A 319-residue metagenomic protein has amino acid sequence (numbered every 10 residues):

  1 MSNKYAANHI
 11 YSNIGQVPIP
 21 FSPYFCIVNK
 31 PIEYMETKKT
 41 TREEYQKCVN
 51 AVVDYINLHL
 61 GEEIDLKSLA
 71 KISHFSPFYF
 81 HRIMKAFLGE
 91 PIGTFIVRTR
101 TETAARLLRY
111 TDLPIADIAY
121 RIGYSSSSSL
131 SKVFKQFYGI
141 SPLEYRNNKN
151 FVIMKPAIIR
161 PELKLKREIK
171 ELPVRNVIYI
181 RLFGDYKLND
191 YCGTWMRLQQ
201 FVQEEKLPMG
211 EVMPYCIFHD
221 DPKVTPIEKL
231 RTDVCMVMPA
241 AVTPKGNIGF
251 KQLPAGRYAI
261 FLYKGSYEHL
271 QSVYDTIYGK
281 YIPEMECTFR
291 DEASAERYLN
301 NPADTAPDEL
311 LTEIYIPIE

Functional and structural regions predicted by a protein language model:
M1-Y34: N-terminal amphipathic/basic-hydrophobic helices that include classical n-h-c signal peptides and signal-anchor
F21-A51, E90-P91, V97-R98: Short, Lys/Arg-enriched, Trp-marked, Pro/Gly-tolerant hinge/linker segments that flank
T37, D54, F78, I83-A86 (+4 more regions): A solvent-exposed interaction/effector surface
T37-E44, V53-L58, A70-K71, Y79: Recognition helices and adjacent regulatory flanks at domain boundaries
C48-N50, L66-K67, S73-P77, R82: Hydrophobic, proline/glycine-rich low-complexity stretches
L58-E62, Y110: Short helix-capping/hinge SLiMs at alpha-helix to coil transitions
E63-D65, P114: Residues at or immediately flanking beta-strands
I72-S73, F201: Generic non-transmembrane alpha-helical segments
